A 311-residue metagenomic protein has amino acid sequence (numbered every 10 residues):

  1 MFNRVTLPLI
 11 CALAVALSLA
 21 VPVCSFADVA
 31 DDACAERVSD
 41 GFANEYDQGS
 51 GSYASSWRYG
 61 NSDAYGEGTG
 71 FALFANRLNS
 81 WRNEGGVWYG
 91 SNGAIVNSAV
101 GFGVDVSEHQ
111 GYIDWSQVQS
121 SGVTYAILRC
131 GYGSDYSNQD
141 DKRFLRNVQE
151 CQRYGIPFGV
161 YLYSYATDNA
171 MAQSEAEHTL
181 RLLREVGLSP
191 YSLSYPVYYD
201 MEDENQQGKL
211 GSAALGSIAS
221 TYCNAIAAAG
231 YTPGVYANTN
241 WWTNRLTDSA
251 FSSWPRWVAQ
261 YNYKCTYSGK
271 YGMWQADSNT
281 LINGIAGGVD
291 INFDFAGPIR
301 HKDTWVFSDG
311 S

Functional and structural regions predicted by a protein language model:
M1-I10: Bacterial N-terminal signal peptides that target proteins for export
L9-L19: Hydrophobic helical h-region of N-terminal Sec-dependent signal peptides in bacterial secretory/periplasmic proteins
L17-A33: Sec-dependent signal peptide cleavage junction
D28-Q110, S249-S311: Functionally critical loop-and-helix segments that line ligand-binding/catalytic clefts of soluble enzyme domains
G85-T221, A227-A229: Substrate-binding cleft of extracellular glycoside hydrolase catalytic domains
F158, T232-G234, R256: Hydrophobic anchor at the start of a short beta-strand that flanks the dinucleotide cofactor-binding loop
M171, W241-F251: Glycine-rich, charge-decorated loop segments at or immediately adjacent to ligand/cofactor-binding or catalytic sites
A229-N244: Aromatic-lined carbohydrate-recognition surfaces of secreted/lumenal glycan-active proteins
